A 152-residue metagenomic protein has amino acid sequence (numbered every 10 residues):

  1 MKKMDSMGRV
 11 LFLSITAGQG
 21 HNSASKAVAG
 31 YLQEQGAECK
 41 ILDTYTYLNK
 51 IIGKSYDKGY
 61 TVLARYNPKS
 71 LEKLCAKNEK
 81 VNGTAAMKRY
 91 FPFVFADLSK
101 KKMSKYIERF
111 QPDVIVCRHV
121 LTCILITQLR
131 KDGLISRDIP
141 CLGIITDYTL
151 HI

Functional and structural regions predicted by a protein language model:
D5, E34-G36, S136: Short, well-ordered coil/turn elements that cap or connect secondary structure elements
D5-L11: Extreme N-terminal starter segment of soluble prokaryotic enzymes
L11-F12, I115: Short hydrophobic beta-strand segments
I15, T44, T146: Cofactor-binding loop segments of dinucleotide-utilizing enzymes, especially the Rossmann-like FAD- and NAD(P)+-binding
I15-A24: A short, glycine/small-residue-rich beta-strand->loop->alpha-helix junction that serves as a flexible
Q19, K80-I152: Active-site and donor-binding regions of nucleotide-sugar-utilizing enzymes
A27-R109: Conserved N-terminal ligand/cofactor-binding loop architecture of enzyme catalytic domains
